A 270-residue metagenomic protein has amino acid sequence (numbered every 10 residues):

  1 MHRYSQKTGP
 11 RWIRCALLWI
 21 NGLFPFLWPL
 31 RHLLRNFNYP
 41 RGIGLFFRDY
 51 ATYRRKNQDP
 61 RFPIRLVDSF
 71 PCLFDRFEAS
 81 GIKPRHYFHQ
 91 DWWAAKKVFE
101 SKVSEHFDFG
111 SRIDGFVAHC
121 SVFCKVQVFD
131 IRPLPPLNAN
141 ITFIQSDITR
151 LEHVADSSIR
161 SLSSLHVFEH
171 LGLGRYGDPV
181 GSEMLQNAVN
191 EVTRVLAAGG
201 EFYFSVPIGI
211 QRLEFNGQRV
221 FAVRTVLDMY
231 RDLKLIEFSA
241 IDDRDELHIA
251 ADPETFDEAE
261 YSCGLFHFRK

Functional and structural regions predicted by a protein language model:
G9-L151, A155-S157, L165: Conserved N-terminal segment of class I S-adenosyl-L-methionine
G42, H86-Q90, M184-A188, Q218-A222 (+1 more regions): Soluble or luminal CAZymes and related metallo-dependent hydrolases
K83, L173-L185, L213-Q218: Short, flexible/disordered intra-domain loops and linkers
S121, A197, R231: Short conserved AdoMet
S163, F168, G172: A conserved beta-strand element that flanks and buttresses the S-adenosyl-L-methionine
V180-A198: A short glycine-rich, Lys/Arg-flanked "PGG" loop and its adjoining helix->strand segment in the class I
G199-P207: Conserved beta-strand signature within the Rossmann-like core of class I S-adenosyl-L-methionine
V223-K270: Class I S-adenosyl-L-methionine
